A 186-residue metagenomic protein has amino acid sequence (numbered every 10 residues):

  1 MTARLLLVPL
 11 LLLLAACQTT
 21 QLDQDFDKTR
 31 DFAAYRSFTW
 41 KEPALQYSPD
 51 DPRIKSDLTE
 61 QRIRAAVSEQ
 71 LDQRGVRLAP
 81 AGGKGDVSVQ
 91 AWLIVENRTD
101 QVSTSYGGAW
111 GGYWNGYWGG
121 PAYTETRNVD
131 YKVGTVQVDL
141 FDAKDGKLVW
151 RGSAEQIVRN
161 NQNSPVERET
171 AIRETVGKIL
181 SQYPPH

Functional and structural regions predicted by a protein language model:
M1-L7: Bacterial N-terminal signal peptides that target proteins for export
L13-A16: C-terminal motif of bacterial Sec signal peptides marking the signal peptidase cleavage site
Q18-R30, R127-H186: C-terminal/domain-edge helix-coil "capping" segments
D25-Q46: Post-signal peptide N-terminal segment of mature Sec-exported envelope proteins
T29-D31, G75-A81, H186: Surface-exposed acidic, glycine-flexible loop patches that form ligand/cofactor-binding and adhesion interfaces
E42-T99: N-terminal segment of the mature soluble domain
R74, V87, A91-K147: Surface-exposed short loop/turn segments
